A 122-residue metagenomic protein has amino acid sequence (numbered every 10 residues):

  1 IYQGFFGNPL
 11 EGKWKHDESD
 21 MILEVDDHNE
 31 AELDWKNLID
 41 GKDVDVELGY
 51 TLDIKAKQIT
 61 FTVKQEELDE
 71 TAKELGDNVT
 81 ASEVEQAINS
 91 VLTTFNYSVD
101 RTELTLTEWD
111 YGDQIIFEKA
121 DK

Functional and structural regions predicted by a protein language model:
I1-K13, D26-D27: N-terminal helix-cap/turn-to-beta initiation motif at the start of protein domains
Q3, W35, D121-K122: Polar low-complexity intrinsically disordered regions
F6-G7, T62, N96, E118: Compositionally biased, low-structure terminal segments
H16-I22, K36-E103, E108-Y111: Contiguous, well-ordered beta-strand patches that form the walls/edges of small beta-barrel/beta-sandwich domains
V25-L33: Short coil-to-beta transition motif at edge beta-strands of beta-rich domains
D110-K122: Short, low-complexity, Pro/Ser/Thr/Gly-rich segments in the mature regions of secreted, periplasmic
